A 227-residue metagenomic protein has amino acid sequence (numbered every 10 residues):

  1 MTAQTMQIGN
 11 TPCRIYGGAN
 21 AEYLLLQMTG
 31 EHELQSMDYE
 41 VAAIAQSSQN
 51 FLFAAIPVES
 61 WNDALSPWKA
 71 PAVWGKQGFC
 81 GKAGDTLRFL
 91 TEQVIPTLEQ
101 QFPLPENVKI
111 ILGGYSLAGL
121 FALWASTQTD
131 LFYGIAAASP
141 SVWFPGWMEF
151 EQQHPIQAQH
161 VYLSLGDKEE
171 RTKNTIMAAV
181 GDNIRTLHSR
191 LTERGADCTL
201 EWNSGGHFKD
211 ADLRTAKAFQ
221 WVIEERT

Functional and structural regions predicted by a protein language model:
M1-G18: N-terminal cap/lid segment of alpha/beta-hydrolase-fold proteins
G9-P12, A21-P103: Serine-hydrolase catalytic machinery in alpha/beta-hydrolase-like enzymes
Y39, A43, L120-F121, P145-H154: Alpha-helical scaffolding within the catalytic cores of extracellular/periplasmic polymer-degrading hydrolases
V41-A42, S126, H188: A conserved amphipathic alpha-helix that caps or lines the catalytic cleft of carbohydrate- and lipid-modifying enzymes
G113-A118, A122: Gly/Ala-rich beta-loop-alpha elbow adjacent to hydrolase catalytic centers
W124-G134: Conserved hydrolase catalytic core segment
A136-A138: A short, hydrophobic beta-strand element of the alpha/beta-hydrolase
V142-V222: The feature captures the conserved acid-bearing segment of alpha/beta-hydrolase catalytic domains
